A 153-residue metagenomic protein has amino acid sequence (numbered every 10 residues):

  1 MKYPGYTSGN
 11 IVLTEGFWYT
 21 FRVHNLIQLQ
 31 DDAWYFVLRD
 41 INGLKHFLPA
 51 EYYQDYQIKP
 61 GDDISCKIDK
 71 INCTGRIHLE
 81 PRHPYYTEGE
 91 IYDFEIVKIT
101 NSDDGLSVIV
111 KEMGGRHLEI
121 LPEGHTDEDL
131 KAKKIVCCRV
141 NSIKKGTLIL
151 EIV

Functional and structural regions predicted by a protein language model:
M1-V153: Single-stranded RNA-binding regions, centering on S1/OB-family and related RNA-binding modules
